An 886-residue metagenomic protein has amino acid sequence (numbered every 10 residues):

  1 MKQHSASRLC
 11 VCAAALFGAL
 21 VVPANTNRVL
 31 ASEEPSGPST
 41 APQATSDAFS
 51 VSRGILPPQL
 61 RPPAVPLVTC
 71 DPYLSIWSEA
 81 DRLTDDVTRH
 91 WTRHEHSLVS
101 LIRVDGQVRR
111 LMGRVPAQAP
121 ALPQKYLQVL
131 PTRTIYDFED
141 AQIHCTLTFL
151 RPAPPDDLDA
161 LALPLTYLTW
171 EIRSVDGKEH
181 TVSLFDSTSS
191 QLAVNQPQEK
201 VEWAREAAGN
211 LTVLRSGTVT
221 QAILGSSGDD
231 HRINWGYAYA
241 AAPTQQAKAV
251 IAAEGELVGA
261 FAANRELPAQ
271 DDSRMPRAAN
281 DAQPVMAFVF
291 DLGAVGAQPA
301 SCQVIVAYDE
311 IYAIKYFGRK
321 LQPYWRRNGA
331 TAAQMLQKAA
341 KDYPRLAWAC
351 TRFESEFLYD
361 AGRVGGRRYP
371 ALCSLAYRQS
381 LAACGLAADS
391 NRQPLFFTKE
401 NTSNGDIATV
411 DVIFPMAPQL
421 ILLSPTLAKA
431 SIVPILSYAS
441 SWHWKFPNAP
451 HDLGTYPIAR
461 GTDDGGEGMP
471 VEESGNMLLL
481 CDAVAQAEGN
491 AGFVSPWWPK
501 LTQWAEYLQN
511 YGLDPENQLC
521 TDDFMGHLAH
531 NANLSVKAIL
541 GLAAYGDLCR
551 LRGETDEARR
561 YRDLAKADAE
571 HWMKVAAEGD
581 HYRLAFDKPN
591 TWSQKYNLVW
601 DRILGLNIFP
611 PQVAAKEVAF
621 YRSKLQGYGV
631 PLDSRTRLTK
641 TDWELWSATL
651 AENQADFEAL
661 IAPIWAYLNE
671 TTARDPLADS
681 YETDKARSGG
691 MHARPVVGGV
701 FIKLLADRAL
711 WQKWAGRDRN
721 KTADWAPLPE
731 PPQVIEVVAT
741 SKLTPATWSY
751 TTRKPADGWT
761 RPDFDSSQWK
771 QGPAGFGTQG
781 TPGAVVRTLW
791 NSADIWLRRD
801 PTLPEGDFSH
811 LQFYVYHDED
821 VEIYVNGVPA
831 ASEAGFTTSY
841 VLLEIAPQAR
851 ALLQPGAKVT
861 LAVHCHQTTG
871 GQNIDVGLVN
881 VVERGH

Functional and structural regions predicted by a protein language model:
L30, P35-V65, P154-A160, E171-V410 (+6 more regions): Acidic/polar, glycine-enriched structural segments that form the non-catalytic walls/loops of the carbohydrate-binding
T69-A141, S227-N264: An extended acidic
S75-A80, S100, F138, T169-S174 (+9 more regions): Well-ordered alpha-helical scaffold segments within catalytic/enzyme domains
N210-A269, A376, E400-V412, P418-P425 (+9 more regions): Extended ligand-binding clefts on enzyme/binding-domain cores
V250, G255-F261, E354-G385, I432-G454 (+3 more regions): Active-site acid/base region of carbohydrate-active enzymes
R326-R327, T331-A347, G405-P515, N531-C549: Aromatic-rich carbohydrate-recognition surfaces in CAZymes
I735-A756, F836, P847-H886: An acidic-aromatic loop/edge-strand motif
W769, A793, P801-G827, L861: Aromatic-lined ligand-binding clefts that engage carbohydrates, nucleic acids, or primary amines
